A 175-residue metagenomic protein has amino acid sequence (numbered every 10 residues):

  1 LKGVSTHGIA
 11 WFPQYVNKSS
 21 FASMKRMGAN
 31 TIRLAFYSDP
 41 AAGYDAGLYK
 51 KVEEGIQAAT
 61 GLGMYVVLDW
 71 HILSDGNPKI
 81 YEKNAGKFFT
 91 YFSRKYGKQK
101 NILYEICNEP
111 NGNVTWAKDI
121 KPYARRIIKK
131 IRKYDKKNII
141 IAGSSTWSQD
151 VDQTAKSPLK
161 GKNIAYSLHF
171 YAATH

Functional and structural regions predicted by a protein language model:
L1-T31: N-terminal carbohydrate-binding accessory modules
L1-T6, N30-F36, Y65-D69, I102-I106 (+2 more regions): Structural recognition of the beta-strand scaffold that forms the well-ordered cores of secreted hydrolase catalytic
H7-G8, A41-G43, V114-T115: Short, contiguous strand/loop micro-motifs
I9-F12, Y37-A41, W147: Short active-site-proximal "capping" loops at secondary-structure junctions
W11-F12, G43-A46, K118: Residue-level marker of alpha-helix boundaries and capping positions
P13-Q14, G86-L103, C107-H175: Extracellular glycoside hydrolase catalytic/binding regions
F21-Y96, K100-I102, N108-N111: Substrate-binding cleft and catalytic face of glycoside hydrolase catalytic domains, especially the flexible beta-alpha
